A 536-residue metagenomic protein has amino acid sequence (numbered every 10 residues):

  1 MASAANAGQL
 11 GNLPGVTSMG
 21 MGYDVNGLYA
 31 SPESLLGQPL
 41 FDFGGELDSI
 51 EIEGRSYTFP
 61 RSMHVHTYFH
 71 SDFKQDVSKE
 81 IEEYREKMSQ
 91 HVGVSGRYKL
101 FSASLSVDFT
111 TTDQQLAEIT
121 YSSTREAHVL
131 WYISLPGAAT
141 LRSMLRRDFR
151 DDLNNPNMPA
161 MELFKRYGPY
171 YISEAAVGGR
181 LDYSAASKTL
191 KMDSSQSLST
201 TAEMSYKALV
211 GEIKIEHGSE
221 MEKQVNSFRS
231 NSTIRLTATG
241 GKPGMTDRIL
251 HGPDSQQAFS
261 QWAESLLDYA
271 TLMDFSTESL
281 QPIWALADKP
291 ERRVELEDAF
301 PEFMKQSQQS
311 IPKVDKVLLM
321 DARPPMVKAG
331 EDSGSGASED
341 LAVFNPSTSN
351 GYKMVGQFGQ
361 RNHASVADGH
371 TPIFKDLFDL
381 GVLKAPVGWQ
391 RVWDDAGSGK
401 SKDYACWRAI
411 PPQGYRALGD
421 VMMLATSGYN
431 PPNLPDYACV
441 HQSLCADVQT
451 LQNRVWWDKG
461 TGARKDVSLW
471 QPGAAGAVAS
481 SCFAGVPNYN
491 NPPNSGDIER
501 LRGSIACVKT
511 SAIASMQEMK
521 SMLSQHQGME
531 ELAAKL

Functional and structural regions predicted by a protein language model:
M1-K313: Membrane-permeabilization and membrane-interfacing ectodomains
A5-G27, S31-P32, P39, W262-L267 (+2 more regions): Peripheral, non-catalytic segments of secretory and membrane proteins
